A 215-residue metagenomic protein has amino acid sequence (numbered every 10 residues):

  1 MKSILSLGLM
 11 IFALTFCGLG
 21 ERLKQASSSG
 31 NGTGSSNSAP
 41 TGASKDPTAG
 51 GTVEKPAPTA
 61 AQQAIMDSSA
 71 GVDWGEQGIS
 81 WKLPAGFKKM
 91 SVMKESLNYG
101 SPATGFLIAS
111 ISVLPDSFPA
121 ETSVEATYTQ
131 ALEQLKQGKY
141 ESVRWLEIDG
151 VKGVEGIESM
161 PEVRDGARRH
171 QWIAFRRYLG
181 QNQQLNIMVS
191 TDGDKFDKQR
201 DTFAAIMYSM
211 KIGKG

Functional and structural regions predicted by a protein language model:
M1-T15: Sec-dependent bacterial lipoprotein signal peptides
S6, F16-F106, A167, S190-G215: N-terminal targeting sequences that direct proteins away from the cytosol to non-cytosolic compartments
Y99-A126, L185: A short acidic-to-branched-hydrophobic micro-motif
S112-A120, V143, D192-F196: Second-shell loop/turn segments in exported
A120-T122, D165-R169, Q199: Solvent-exposed, non-transmembrane alpha-helical starts
T129-G180: Signature of long, low-cysteine stretches enriched in small and polar/charged residues
Q183-T191: Short helix/strand-capping connector loops at secondary-structure junctions
